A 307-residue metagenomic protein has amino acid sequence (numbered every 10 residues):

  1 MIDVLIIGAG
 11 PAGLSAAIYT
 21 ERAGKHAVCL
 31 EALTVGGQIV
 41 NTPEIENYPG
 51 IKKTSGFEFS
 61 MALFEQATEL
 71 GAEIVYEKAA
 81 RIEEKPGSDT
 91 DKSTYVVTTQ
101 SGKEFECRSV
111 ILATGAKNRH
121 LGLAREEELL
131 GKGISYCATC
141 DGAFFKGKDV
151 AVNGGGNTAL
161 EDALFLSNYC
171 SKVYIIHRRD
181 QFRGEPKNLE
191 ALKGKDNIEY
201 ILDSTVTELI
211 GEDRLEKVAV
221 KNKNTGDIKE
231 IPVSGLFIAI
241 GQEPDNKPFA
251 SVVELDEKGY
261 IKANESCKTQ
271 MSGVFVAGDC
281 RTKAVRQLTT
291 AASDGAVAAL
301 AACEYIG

Functional and structural regions predicted by a protein language model:
M1-D3, E77, K146-K148, D203 (+1 more regions): Phosphate-coordination loops involved in phosphoryl transfer and adenosine-cofactor binding
I2-L70, K148, G154, L160-P186 (+1 more regions): Beta1-alpha1 glycine-rich phosphate/pyrophosphate-binding loop at the start of Rossmann-like nucleotide-binding domains
A16-E21, A159, A163, V276 (+2 more regions): Small-residue (primarily alanine) positions within well-ordered alpha-helices, especially packing/interaction faces
A67-T99, E104-F105, N168-N264, E304-G307: A Rossmann-like FAD-binding core segment of flavoenzymes
I74-P86, K92-K146: Glycine/small-residue-rich loop that forms an oxyanion/phosphate-binding "nest" at active or ligand-binding sites
K117, G122, E128-F144, I240-Q287 (+2 more regions): FAD-site-proximal beta/loop scaffold in flavoenzymes
